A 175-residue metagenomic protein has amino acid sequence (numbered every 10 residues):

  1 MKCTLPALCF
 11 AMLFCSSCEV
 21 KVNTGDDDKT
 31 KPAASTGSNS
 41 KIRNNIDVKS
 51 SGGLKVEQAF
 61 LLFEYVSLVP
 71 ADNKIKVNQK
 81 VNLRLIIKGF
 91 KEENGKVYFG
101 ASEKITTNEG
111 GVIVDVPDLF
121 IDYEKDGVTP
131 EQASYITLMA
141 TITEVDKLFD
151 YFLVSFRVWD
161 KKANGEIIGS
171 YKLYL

Functional and structural regions predicted by a protein language model:
K2-L8: Sec-dependent signal peptide recognition, specifically the positively charged N-region followed immediately by
F14-S17: C-terminal motif of bacterial Sec signal peptides marking the signal peptidase cleavage site
E19-K21: Bacterial signal peptide processing site
K29-N45, K49-T141, R157-W159, I167-G169 (+1 more regions): Contiguous segments within soluble domain cores/interaction surfaces
V145-F149: Surface-exposed, short loops/turns at beta-strand junctions within beta-sandwich domains
D150-V158: A short tyrosine-centered beta-strand micro-motif
